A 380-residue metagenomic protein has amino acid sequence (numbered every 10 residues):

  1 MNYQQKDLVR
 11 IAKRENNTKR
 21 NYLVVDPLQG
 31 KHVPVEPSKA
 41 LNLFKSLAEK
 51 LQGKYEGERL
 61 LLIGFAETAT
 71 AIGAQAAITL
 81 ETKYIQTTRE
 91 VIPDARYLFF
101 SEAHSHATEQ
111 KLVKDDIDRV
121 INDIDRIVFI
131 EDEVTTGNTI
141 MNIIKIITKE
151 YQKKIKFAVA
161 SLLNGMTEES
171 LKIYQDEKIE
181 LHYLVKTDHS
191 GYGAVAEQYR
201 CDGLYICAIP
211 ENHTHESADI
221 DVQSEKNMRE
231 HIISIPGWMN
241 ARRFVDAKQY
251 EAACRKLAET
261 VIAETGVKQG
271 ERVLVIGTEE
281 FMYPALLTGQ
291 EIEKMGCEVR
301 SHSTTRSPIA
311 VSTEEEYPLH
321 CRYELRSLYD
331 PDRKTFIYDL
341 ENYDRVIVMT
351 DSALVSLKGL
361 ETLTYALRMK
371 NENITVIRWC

Functional and structural regions predicted by a protein language model:
M1-C380: PRPP-associated nucleotide enzymes
